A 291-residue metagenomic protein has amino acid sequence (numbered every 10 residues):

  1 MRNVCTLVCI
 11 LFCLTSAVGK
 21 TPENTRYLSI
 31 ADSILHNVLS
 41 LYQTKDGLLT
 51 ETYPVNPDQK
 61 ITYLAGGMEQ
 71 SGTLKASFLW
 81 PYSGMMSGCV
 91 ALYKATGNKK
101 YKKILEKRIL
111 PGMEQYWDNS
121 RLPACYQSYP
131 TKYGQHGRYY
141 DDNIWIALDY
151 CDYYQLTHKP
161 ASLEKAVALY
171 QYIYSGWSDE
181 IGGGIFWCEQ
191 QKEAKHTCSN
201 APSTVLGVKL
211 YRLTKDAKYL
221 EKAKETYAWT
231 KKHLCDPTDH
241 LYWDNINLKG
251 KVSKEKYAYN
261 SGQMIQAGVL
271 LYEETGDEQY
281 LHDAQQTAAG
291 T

Functional and structural regions predicted by a protein language model:
M1-E23: Bacterial Sec-dependent N-terminal signal peptides
G19-Y133, P160-G184: Low-complexity, Ser/Thr/Pro/Gly-enriched N-terminal "stalk/linker" regions
P22-N24, S83-K99, W145-K159, P202-D216 (+1 more regions): Well-ordered alpha-helical scaffold segments within catalytic/enzyme domains
V38, L92, L105-Y116, Y153-Y154 (+8 more regions): Alpha-helical solenoid scaffolds that mediate protein-protein interactions, centered on TPR/SEL1-like repeats but also
Y42-Q43, H233, P237-L241, E274-T291: Non-catalytic carbohydrate-binding regions of carbohydrate-active enzymes
L48-A76, R121-W145, G182-P202, T238-Q263: Carbohydrate-binding/catalytic loop surfaces
P160-W229: Aromatic- and glycine-enriched pocket-lining scaffold segments that form the walls of small-molecule binding clefts
